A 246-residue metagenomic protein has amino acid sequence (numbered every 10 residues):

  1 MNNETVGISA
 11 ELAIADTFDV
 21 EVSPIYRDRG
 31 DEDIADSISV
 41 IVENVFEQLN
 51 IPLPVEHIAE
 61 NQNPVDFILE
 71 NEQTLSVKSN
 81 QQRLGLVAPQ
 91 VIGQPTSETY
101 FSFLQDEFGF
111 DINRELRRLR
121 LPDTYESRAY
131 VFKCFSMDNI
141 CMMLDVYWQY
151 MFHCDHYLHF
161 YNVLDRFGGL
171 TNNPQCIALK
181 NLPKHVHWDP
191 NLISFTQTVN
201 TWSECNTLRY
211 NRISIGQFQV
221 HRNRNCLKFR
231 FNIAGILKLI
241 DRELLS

Functional and structural regions predicted by a protein language model:
M1-V65, L69-Q73, S79-S246: Short, positively charged
